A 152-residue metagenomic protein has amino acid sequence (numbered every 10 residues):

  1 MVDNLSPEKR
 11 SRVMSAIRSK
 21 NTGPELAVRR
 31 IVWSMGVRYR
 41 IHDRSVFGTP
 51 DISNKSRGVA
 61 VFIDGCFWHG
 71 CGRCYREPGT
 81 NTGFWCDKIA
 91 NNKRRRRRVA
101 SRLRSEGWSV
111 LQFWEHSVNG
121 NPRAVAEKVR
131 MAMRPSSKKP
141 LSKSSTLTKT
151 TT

Functional and structural regions predicted by a protein language model:
M1-Q112, H116-T152: Nucleic-acid endo/exonuclease domains
